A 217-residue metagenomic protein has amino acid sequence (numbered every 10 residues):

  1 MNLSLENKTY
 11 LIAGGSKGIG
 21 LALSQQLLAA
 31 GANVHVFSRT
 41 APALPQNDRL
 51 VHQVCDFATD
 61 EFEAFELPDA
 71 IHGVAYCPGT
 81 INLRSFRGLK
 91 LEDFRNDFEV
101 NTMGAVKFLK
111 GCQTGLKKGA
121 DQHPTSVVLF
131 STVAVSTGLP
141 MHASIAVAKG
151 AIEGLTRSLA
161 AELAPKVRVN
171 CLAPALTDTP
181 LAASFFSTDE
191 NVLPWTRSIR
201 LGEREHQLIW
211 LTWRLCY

Functional and structural regions predicted by a protein language model:
S16, S24: N-terminal Rossmann NAD(P)H-binding glycine-rich loop of SDR-like oxidoreductase domains
S85-F86, K90-F98, V192-W195: Substrate-binding pocket helix/loop in short-chain dehydrogenase/reductase
L89, G138-A146, S158: Active-site loop-to-helix junction immediately N-terminal to the catalytic Tyr of the SDR YXXXK motif in Rossmann-fold
L109, A148, T156: Active-site helix of classical SDR
T114, A160-P165: Alpha-helical segment proximal to the catalytic Tyr-Lys
L163-T177: Conserved Rossmann-fold SDR core element
C171, E190-Y217: C-terminal helical subdomain
